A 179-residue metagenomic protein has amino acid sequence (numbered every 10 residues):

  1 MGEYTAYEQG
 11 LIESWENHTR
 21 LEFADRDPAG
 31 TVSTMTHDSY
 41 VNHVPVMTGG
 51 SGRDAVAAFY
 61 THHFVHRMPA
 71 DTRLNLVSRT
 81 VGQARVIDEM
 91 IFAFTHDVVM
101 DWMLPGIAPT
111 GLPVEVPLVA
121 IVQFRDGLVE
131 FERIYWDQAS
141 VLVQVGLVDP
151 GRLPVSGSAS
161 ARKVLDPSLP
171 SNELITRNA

Functional and structural regions predicted by a protein language model:
M1-A179: C-terminal and inter-domain tail/linker signature
